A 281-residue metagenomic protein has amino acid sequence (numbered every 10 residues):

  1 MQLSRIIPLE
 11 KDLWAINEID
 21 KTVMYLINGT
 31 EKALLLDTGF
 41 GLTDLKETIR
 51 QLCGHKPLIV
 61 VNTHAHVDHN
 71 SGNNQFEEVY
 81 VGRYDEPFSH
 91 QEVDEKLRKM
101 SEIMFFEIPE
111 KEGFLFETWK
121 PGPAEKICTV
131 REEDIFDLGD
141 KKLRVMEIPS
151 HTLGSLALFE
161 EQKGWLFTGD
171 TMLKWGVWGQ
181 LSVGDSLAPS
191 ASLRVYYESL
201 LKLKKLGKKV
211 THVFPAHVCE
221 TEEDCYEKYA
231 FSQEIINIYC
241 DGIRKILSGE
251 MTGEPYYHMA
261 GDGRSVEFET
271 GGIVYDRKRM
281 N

Functional and structural regions predicted by a protein language model:
Q2-Q51, L158-W175: Conserved beta-strand hairpin/beta-sheet module of binuclear metal-dependent hydrolase folds, prominently
I7-L9, I27, E133-L138, H258: Short acidic-hydrophobic surface loop/beta-edge motif
I16-N17, E125-I127, E147-P149: Short Gly/Pro-enriched turn/cap motifs at secondary-structure boundaries
T30, G54-K56, N73-E78, E161-K163 (+1 more regions): Short glycine/proline-enriched coil/turn segments at helix->beta-strand junctions
A33, F40-G41, I135, K142-P149 (+1 more regions): Metallo-beta-lactamase
L42-D137, K174, E227-T252: Active-site HxH/HxHxD metal-binding segment of metal-dependent hydrolases
H64-H69, H151, H217, H258: Histidine-centered active-site/metal-ligand motif
E198-N281: Accessory terminal helices/loops
